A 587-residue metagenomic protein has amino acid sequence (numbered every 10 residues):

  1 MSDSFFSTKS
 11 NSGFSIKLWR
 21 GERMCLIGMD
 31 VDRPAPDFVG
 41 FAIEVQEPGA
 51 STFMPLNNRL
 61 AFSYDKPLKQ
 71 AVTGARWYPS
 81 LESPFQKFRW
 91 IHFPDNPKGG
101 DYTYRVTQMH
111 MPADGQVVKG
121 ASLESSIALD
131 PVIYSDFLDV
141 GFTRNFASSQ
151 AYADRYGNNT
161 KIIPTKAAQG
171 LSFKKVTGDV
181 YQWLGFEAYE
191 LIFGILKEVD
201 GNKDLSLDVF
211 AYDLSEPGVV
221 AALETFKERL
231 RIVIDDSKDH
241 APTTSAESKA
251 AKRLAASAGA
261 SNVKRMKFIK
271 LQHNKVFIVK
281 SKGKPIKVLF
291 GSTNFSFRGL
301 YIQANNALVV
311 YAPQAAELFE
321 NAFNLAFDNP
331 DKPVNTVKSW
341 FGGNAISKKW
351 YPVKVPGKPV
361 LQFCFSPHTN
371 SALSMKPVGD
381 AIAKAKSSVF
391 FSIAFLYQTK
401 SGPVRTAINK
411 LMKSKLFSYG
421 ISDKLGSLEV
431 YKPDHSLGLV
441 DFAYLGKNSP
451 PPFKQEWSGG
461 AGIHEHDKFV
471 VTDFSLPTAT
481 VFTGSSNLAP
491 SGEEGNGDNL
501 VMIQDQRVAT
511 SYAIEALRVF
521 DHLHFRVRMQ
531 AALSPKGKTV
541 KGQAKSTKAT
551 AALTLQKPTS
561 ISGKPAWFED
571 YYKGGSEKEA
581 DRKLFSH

Functional and structural regions predicted by a protein language model:
S2-G178, Y189, F193, K197-S206 (+5 more regions): PLD/PLD-like phosphodiesterase catalytic module centered on the HKD motif
S148, D154-Y181, F186, L318-D380: Aspartyl protease catalytic domain
G343-Y419, G426-S427: Beta-propeller domains
